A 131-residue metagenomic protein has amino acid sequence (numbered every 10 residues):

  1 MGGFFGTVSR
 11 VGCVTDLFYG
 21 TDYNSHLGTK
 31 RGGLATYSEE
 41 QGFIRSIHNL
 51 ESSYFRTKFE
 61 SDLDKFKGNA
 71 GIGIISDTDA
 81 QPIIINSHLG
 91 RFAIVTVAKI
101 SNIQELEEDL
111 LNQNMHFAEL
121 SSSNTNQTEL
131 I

Functional and structural regions predicted by a protein language model:
M1-I131: Conserved short alpha-helical segments that host acidic/polar catalytic motifs at enzyme active sites
